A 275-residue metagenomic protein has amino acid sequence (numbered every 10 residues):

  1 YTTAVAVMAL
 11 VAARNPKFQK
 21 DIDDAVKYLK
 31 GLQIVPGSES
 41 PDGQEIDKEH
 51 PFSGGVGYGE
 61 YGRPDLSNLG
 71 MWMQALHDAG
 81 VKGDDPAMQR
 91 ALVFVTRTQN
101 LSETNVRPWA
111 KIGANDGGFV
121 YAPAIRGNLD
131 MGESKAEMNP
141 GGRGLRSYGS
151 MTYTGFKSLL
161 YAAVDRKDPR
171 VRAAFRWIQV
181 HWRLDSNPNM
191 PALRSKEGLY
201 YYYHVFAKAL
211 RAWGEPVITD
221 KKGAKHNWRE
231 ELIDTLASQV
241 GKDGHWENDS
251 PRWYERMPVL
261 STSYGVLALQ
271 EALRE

Functional and structural regions predicted by a protein language model:
Y1-K27, G31-V93, R97-E275: An alpha-helical repeat/solenoid feature that recognizes helix-turn-helix modules
